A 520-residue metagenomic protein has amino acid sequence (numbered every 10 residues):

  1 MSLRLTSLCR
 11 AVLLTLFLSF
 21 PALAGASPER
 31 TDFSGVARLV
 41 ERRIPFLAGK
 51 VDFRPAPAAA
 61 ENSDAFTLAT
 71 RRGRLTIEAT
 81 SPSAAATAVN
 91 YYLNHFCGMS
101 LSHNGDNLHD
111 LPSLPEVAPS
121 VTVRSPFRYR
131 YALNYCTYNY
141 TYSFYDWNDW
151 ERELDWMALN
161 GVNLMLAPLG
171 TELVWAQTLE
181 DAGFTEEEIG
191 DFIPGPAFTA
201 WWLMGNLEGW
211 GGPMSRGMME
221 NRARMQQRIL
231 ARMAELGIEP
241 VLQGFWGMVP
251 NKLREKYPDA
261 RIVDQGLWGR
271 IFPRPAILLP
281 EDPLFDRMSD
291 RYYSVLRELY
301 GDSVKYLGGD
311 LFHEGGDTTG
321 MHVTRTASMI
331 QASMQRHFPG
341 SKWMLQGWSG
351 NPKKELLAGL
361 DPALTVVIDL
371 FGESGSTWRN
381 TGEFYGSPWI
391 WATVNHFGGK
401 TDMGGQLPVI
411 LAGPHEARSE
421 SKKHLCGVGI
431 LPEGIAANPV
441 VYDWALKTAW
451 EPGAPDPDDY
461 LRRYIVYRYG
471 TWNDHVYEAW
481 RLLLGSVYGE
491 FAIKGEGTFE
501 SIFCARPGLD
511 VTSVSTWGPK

Functional and structural regions predicted by a protein language model:
M1-S7: N-terminal secretory signal peptides that target proteins for export/translocation
R10-P21: Bacterial N-terminal signal peptides
F20-A26, W517-K520: Short, intrinsically disordered, charge-balanced linker/junction segments flanking boundaries in proteins
G25-F127: Contiguous, structured surface segment used for ligand recognition
A48, S100-E116, L133-T137, A158 (+3 more regions): Catalytic-core regions of glycoside hydrolase
R74-A79, N139-F144, R216, L279: Second-shell loop/turn segments in exported
F127-D146, M157: Active-site-adjacent substrate/metal-binding segments within catalytic domains of carbohydrate-active enzymes
